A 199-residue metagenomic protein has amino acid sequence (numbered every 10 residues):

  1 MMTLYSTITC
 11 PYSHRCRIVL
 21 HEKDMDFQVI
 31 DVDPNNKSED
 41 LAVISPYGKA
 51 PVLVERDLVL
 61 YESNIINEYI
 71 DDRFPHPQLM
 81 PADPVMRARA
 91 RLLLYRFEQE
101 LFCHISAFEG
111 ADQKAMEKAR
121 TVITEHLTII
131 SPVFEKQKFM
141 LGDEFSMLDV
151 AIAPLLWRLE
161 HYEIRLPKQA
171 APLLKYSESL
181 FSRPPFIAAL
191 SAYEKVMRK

Functional and structural regions predicted by a protein language model:
M1-S131, K138: GST-like domain detector, emphasizing the conserved glutathione-binding G-site in the N-terminal thioredoxin-like
Y61, V85, K168-A171, A188: Alpha-helix N-cap and coil->helix boundary residues
R89-L92, K175, A188: Short, solvent-exposed alpha-helical surface patches in well-structured domains
M140-Q169, L174-L180, L190: GST superfamily/GST-like fold recognition
R183: C-terminal active-site-capping segments
E194-K199: Carbohydrate-binding/catalytic loop surfaces
